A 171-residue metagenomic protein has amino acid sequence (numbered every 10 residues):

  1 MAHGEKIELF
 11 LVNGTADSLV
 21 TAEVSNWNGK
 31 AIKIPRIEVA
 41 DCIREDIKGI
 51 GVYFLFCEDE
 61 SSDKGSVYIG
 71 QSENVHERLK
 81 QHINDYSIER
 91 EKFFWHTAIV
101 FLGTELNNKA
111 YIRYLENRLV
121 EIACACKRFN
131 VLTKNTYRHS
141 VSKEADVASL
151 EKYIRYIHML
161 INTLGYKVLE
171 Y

Functional and structural regions predicted by a protein language model:
M1-Q81, L106, A110, Y114 (+1 more regions): GIY-YIG nuclease catalytic motif and its immediate N-terminal context
I50, H76-E170: Structure-specific nucleic-acid interaction/processing domains
